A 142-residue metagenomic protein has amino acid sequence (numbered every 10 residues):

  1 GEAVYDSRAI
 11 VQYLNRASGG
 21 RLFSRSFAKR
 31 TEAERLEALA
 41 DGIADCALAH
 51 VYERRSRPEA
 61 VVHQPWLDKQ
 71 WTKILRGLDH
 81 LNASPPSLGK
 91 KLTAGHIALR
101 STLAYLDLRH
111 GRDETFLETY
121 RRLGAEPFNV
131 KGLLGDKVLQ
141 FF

Functional and structural regions predicted by a protein language model:
G1-V62: GST-like domain detector, emphasizing the conserved glutathione-binding G-site in the N-terminal thioredoxin-like
R8, Q12, R21-F23, L92 (+2 more regions): Secondary-structure boundary/capping motif
G19, D45, P86, F128 (+1 more regions): Generic structural signal for secondary-structure transition and capping sites
F23-S26, A60, K90, T115 (+1 more regions): Short, hydrophobic secondary-structure boundary micro-motifs
S26-A28, D68, L78-N82, N129-L133: Short C-terminal domain-edge/linker segments immediately following a structured domain
A40-R122: GST-like fold's C-terminal all-alpha helical module
T115-F142: Long hydrophobic alpha-helical segments typical of transmembrane helices together with their membrane-interfacial
